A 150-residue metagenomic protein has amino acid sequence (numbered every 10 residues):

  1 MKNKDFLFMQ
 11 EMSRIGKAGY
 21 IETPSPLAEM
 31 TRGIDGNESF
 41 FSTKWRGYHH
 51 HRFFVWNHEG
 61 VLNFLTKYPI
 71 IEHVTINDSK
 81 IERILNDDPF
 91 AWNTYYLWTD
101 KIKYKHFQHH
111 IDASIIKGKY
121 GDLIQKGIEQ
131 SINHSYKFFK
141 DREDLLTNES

Functional and structural regions predicted by a protein language model:
N3-E149: S-adenosyl-L-methionine-dependent methyltransferase catalytic module, highlighting the catalytic core
